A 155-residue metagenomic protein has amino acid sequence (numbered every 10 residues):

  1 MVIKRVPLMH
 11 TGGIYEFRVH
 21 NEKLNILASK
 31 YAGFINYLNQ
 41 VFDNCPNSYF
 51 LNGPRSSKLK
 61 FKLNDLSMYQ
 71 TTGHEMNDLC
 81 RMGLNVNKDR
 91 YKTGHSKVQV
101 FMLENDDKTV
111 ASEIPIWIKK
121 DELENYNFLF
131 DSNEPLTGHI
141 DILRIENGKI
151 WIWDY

Functional and structural regions predicted by a protein language model:
M1-Q70: Nuclease-adjacent, charged terminal/linker segments that flank catalytic cores
L66-W151: Catalytic cores of nuclease domains that cleave nucleic-acid phosphodiester backbones
Y155: Short beta-strand-loop-alpha-helix junction that forms the active-site gateway of nucleic-acid-processing nucleases
